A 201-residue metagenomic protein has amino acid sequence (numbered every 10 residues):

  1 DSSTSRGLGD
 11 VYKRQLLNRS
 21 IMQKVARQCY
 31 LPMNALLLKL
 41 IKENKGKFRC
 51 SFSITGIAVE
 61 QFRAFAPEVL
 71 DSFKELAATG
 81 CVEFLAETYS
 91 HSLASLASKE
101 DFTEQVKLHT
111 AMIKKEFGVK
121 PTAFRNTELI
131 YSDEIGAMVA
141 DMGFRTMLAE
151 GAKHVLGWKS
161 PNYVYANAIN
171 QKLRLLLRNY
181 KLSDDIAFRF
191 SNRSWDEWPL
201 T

Functional and structural regions predicted by a protein language model:
D1-S2, K114, V164-A166: Short, flexible, glycine/charge-rich loop motifs used to bind or transfer phosphoryl groups or to couple energy/partner
D1-Y12: Single conserved hydrophobic/aromatic residue that forms the stacking wall/gate of nucleotide- or nucleobase-binding
D10-S98, E104, T122-R125, R145-E150: Short, well-structured secondary-structure segments
G80, V119, Q171: Structured loop/turn residues at beta-strand edges in well-structured enzyme cores
K99-I130: CE4/NodB-like, metal-dependent polysaccharide N-deacetylase domain that modifies extracellular/periplasmic N-acetylated
T127-T201: Active-site-adjacent pocket scaffolds in enzyme catalytic domains
